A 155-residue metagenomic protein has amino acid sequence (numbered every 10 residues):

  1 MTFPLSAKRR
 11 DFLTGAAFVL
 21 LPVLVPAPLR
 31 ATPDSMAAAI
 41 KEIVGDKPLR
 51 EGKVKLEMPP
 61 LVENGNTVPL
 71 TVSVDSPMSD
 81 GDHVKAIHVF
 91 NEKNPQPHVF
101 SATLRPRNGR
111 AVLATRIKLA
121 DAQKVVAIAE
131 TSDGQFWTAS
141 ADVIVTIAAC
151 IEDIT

Functional and structural regions predicted by a protein language model:
T2-L20: N-terminal secretory signal peptides and thylakoid transit peptides that target proteins across membranes
V23-K55: C-terminal segment of N-terminal export signals and the immediately downstream linker at the start of the mature
P69-P77: Short edge beta-strand/loop segments characteristic of extracellular beta-sandwich folds
P95-K118: An anionic, turn-rich surface loop/hairpin at beta-sheet edges that serves as a generic interaction/coordination patch
A120-K124: Extracellular Ig-like/FN3 beta-sandwich strand-entry sites
S132-T138: Short acidic/polar inter-strand loop motif in beta-rich domains
D142-T146: Short beta-strand edge segments in extracellular beta-sheet folds
